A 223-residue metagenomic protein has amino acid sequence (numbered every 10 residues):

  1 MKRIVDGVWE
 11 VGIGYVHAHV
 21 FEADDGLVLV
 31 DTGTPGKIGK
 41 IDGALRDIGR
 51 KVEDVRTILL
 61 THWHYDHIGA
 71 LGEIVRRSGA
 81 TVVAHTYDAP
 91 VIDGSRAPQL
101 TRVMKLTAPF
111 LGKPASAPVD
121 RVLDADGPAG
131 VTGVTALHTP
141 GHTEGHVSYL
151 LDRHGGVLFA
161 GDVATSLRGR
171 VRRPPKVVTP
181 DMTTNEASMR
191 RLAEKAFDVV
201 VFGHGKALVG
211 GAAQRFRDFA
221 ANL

Functional and structural regions predicted by a protein language model:
M1-I48, S148-S166: Conserved beta-strand hairpin/beta-sheet module of binuclear metal-dependent hydrolase folds, prominently
I4, R77-S78, A196: Short, structured coil segments at secondary-structure junctions
V5-E10, I58-T61, T135-T139, K176-P180: Short, flexible loop segments at the rims of nucleotide/cofactor-binding pockets, characterized by
V16, G36, Y65-D66, P90 (+2 more regions): Short alpha-helical
V28-V30, L59, V82, V157-F159 (+1 more regions): Residue-level marker for buried hydrophobic side chains located in beta-strands that build the well-ordered beta-sheet
P35-G36, P128, T135-H138, E144-F219: Metallo-beta-lactamase
K37-I38, R46-A125: Active-site HxH/HxHxD metal-binding segment of metal-dependent hydrolases
P98-M104, V178, D218-A220: Short, hinge-like loop/turn segments at secondary-structure boundaries
